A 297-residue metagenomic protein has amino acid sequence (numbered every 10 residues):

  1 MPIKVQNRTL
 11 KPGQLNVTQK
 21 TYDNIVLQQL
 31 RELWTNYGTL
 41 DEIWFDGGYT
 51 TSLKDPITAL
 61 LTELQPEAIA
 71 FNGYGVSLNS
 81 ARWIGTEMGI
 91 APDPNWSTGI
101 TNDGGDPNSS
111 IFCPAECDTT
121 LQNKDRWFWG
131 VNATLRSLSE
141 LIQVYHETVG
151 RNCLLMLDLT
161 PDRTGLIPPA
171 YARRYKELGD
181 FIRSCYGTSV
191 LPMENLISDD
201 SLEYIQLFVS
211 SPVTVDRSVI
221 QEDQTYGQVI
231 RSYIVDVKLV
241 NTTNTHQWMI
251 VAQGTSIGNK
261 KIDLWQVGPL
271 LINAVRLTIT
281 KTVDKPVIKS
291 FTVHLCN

Functional and structural regions predicted by a protein language model:
M1-P269, T278-C296: Mature catalytic domains of secreted/periplasmic carbohydrate-active enzymes
N273-V275: Exposed beta-strand face motif in extracellular beta-rich ectodomains
